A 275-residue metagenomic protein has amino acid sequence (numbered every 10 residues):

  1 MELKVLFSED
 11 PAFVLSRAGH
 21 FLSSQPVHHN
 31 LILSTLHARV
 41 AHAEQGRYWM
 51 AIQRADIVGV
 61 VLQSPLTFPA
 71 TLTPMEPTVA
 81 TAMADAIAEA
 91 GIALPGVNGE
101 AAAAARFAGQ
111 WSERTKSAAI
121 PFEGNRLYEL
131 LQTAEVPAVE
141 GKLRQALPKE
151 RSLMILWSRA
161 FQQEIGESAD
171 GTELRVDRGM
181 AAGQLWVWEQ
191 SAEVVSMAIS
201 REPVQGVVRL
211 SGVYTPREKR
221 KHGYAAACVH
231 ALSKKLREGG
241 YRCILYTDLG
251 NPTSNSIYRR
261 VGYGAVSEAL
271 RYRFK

Functional and structural regions predicted by a protein language model:
M1-L31, T133-E167: Short amphipathic alpha-helix that is part of the acyltransferase structural core
L3-E9, H20-P26, L33-I92, G96 (+1 more regions): Conserved donor-binding loop and adjoining core beta-sheet/short helix segment in diverse acyl/aminoacyl transferases
H28-H37, N98, G166-L174: A short, aromatic/hydrophobic, helix- or strand-capping loop or linear motif that either lines the entrance/gate
Q53-I57, L62-E140, Y272: Acyl-donor-binding surface of acyltransferase catalytic domains
R54-A55, L62-T67, T133, L156-S211: Acetyl-CoA-dependent GNAT
P77-A86, S211, T215-R217, K221-R237 (+1 more regions): Conserved acetyl-CoA-binding loop-helix of GNAT-fold acetyltransferases
N98-A104, L245-S256, R271-K275: Conserved beta-strand-loop-alpha-helix junction that forms the acyl-donor binding cleft
V187-Q190, S200-P203, H222-K235, R242 (+2 more regions): Recognition helices and adjacent regulatory flanks at domain boundaries
